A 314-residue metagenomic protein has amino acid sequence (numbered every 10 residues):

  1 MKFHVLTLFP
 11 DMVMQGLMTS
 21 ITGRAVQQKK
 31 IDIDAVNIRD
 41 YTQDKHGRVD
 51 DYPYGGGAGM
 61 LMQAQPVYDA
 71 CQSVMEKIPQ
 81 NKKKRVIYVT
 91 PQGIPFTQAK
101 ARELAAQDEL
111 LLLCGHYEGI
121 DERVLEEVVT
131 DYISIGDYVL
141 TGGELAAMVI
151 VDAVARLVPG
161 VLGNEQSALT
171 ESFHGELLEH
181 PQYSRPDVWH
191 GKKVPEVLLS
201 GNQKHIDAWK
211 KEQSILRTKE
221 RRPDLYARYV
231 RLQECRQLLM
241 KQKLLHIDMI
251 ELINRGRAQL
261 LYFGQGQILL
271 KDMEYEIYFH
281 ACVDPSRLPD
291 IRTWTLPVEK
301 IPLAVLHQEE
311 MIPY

Functional and structural regions predicted by a protein language model:
M1, P186-D248: SAM-dependent methyltransferases
M1-I78, K204-E220, D224-L225: N-terminal nucleotide/polyanion-binding subdomain common to many enzyme families
H4-L6, D34-V36, R85-I87, L110-L111 (+3 more regions): Hydrophobic/aromatic beta-strand patches that form the interior of the parallel beta-sheet core in alpha/beta enzyme
Q63-H116: S-adenosyl-L-methionine/SAH cofactor-binding core of RNA-modifying enzymes
I120, V124-E171: Structured adenosyl-cofactor binding patch, chiefly the S-adenosyl-L-methionine
L145, L157-E196: Internal, active-site/partner-interface "lid" segment
L270-M273: Active-site beta-strand termini and strand-to-loop segments that position acidic
Y275-Y314: Pre-active-site segment of Zn-dependent metallo-hydrolases
